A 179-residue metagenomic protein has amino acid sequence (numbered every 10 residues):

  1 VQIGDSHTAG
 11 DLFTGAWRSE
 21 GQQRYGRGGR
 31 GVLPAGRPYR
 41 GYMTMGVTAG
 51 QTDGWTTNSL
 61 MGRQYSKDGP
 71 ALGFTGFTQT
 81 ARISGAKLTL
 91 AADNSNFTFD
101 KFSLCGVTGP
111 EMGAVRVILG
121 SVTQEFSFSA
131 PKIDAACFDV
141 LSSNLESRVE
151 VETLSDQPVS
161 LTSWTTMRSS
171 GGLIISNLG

Functional and structural regions predicted by a protein language model:
V1, S19-E20: N-terminal hydrophobic targeting/anchoring segments and the immediately downstream early-domain regions of hydrolases
Q2-T8: Second-shell loop/turn segments in exported
G4, Q22-G179: Glycan-recognition surfaces in beta-rich domains, encompassing non-catalytic CBMs and lectin-like receptor-binding
